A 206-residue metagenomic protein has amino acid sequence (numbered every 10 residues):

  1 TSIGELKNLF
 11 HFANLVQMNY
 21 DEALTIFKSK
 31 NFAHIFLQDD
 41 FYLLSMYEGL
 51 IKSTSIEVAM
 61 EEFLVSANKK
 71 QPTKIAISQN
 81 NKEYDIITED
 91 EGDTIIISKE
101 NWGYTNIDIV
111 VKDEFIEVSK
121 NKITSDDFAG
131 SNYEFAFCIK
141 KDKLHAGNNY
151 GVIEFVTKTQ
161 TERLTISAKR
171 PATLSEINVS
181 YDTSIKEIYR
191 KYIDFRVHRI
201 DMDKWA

Functional and structural regions predicted by a protein language model:
T1-A206: Feature for long, exposed domains in two main contexts
